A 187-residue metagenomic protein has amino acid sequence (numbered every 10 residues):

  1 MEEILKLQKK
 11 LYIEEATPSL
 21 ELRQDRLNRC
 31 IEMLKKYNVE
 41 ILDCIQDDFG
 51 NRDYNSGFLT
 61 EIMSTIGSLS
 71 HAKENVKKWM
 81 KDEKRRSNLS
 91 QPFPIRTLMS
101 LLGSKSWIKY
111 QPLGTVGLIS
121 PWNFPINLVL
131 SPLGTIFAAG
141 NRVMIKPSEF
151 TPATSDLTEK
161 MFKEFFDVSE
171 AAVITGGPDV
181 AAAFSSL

Functional and structural regions predicted by a protein language model:
M1-K105: N-terminal Rossmann-like NAD(P)+-binding subdomain of aldehyde/semialdehyde dehydrogenases
K81, S90-L187: Rossmann-like NAD(P) dinucleotide-binding subdomain of oxidoreductase/dehydrogenase enzymes
